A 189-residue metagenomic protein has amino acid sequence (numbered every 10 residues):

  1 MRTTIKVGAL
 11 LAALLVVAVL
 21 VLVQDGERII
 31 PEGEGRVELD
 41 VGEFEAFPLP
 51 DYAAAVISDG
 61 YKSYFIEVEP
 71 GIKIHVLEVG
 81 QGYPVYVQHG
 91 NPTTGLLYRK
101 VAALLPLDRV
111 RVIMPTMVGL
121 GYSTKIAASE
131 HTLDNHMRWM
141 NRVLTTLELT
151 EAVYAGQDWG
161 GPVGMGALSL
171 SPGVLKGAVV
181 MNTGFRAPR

Functional and structural regions predicted by a protein language model:
R2-P84, L107-V110, T150: Alpha/beta-hydrolase fold catalytic core
L49, A53-A54, A103, N141 (+1 more regions): Solvent-exposed, non-membrane alpha-helical residues enriched in polar/charged side chains
G60-Y61, I74, T94-G95, H131 (+2 more regions): Tryptophan-centric aromatic hotspots in well-structured domains and transmembrane helices
I66, V87, P115, G156 (+1 more regions): Conserved SAM-binding loop
E69-P70, M114-G156: Active-site loop/oxyanion-hole signature of alpha/beta-hydrolase fold enzymes
I72-Y122: Conserved HGGG/HGGXW glycine-rich cap/lid loop of the alpha/beta-hydrolase fold
R99, N141, M165-S169: Short, hydrophobic alpha-helix immediately C-terminal to the catalytic nucleophile
R109, T150-R189: Conserved hydrolase catalytic core segment
